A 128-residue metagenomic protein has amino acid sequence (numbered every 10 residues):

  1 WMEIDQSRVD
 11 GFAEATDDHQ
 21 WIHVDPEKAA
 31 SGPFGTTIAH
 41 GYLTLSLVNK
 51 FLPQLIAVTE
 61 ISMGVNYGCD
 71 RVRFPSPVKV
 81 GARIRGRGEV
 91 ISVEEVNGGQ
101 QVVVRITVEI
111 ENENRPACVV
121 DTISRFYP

Functional and structural regions predicted by a protein language model:
W1-A39, I56, Y127-P128: Catalytic strand-loop segment that frames the active site of acyl-thioester-processing enzymes
R8, H23, V58-G64, K79-V80 (+1 more regions): Intrinsically disordered, low-complexity segments enriched in polar/charged residues with Gly/Pro, especially when
D10-A13, L45-N49: Predominant activation on well-ordered alpha-helical scaffold segments within soluble catalytic domains
G32-A39, S46-R87: Hydrophobic beta-strand-centered segment that forms part of the acyl-chain substrate-binding groove
P77-P128: HotDog/MaoC-like acyl-thioester-processing domains
